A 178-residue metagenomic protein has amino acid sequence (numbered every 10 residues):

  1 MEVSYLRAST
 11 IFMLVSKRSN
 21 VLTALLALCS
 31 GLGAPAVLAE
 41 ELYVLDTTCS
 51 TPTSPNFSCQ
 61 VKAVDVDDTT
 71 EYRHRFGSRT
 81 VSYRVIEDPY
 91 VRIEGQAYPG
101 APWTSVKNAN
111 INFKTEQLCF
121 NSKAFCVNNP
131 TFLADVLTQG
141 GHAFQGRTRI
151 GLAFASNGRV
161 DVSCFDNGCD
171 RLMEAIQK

Functional and structural regions predicted by a protein language model:
Y5-A24: Bacterial N-terminal signal peptides that target proteins for export
T23-G33: Bacterial N-terminal signal peptides
A34-A39: Sec/Tat signal peptide C-region and signal peptidase I cleavage site
E40-K178: Cysteine-centric segments in proteins
